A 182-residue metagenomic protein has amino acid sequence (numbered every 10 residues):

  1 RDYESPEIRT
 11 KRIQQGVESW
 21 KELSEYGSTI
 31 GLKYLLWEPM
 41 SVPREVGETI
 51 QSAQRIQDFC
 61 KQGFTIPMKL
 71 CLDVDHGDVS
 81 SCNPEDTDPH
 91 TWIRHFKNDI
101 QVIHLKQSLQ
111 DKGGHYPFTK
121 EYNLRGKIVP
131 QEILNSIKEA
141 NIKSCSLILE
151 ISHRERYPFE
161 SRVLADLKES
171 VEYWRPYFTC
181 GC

Functional and structural regions predicted by a protein language model:
R1-K69, D166: Active-site acidic/histidine proton-transfer and metal-coordination neighborhood in alpha/beta enzyme cores
K21-E25, I50-C182: Histidine-acidic metal/acid-base catalytic patches
